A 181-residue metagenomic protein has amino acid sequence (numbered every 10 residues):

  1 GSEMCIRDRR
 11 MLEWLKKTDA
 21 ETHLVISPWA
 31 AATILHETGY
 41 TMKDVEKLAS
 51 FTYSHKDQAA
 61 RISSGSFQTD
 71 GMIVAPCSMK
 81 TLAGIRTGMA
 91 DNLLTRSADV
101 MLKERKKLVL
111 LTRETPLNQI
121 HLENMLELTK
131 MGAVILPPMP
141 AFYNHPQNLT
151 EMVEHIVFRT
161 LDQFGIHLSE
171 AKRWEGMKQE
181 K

Functional and structural regions predicted by a protein language model:
G1-I6: Short, small-residue-biased leader/transition segments that mark boundaries at the very start of proteins
R7-K17, L93-M101: Histidine-anchored nucleotide/phosphate-binding helix
A20-W29, L110-T112, P137: Short internal beta-strands
V25-L48: N-terminal beta-loop-helix "entrance" segment that forms/cooperates in small-molecule cofactor or anionic ligand
G39-D44, D70, L126-T129, V153-H155: Short, hinge-like loop/turn segments at secondary-structure boundaries
F51, Q58-E123, L128: Helix-loop-strand module that forms the ligand-binding subsite of alpha/beta enzymes
V134, P138-K181: Glycine-rich phosphate/pyrophosphate-binding loop and the adjoining helix
